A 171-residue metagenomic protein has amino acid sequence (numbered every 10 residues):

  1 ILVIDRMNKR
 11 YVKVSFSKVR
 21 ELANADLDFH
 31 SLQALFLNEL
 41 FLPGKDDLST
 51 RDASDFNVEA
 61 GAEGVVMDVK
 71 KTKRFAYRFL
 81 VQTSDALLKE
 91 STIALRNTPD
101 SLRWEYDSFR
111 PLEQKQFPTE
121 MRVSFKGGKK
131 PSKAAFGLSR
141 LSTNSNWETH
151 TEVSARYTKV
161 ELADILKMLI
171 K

Functional and structural regions predicted by a protein language model:
I1-A34: An acidic-aromatic
V3-I4, V12-S15, Y77-F79, D100-W104 (+1 more regions): A short, polar/proline- and glycine-enriched secondary-structure boundary/capping micro-motif
D5, S15, Q82, N144-E152: Alpha-helix initiation/capping motif
N24, L37, F41, L162 (+1 more regions): Generic surface-pattern signal
N38-E120: Extended beta-strand-rich segments in extracellular/periplasmic secretory proteins, especially within noncatalytic
E59-A62, L95-K171: Non-transmembrane domains of secretory- and envelope-associated proteins
